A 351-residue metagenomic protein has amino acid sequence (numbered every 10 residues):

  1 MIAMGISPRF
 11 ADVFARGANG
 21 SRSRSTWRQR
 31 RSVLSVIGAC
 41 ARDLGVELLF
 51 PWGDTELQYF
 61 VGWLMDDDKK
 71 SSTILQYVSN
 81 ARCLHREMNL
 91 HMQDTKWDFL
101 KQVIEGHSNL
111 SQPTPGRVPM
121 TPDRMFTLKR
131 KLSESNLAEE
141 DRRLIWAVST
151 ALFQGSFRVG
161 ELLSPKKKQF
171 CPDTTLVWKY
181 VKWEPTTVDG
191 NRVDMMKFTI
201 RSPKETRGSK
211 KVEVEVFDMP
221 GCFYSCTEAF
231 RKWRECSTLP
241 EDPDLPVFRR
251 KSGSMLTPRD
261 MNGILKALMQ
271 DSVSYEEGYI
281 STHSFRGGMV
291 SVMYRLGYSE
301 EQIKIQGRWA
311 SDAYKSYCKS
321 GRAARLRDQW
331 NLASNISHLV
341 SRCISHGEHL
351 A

Functional and structural regions predicted by a protein language model:
M1-A351: Extended, non-catalytic subsegments within catalytic or DNA/protein-binding/adaptor domains
